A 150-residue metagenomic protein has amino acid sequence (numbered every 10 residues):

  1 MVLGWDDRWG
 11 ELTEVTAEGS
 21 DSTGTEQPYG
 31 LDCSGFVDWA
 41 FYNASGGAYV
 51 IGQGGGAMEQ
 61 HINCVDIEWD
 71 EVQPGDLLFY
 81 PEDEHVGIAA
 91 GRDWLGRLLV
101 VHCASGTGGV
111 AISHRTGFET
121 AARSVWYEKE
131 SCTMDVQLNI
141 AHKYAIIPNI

Functional and structural regions predicted by a protein language model:
M1-G47, A145, N149-I150: N-terminal capping segments
G47-A48, E68: Short coil/loop linkers at secondary-structure junctions
G52-I67, E82-I150: Aromatic- and glycine-rich peptidoglycan recognition patches
